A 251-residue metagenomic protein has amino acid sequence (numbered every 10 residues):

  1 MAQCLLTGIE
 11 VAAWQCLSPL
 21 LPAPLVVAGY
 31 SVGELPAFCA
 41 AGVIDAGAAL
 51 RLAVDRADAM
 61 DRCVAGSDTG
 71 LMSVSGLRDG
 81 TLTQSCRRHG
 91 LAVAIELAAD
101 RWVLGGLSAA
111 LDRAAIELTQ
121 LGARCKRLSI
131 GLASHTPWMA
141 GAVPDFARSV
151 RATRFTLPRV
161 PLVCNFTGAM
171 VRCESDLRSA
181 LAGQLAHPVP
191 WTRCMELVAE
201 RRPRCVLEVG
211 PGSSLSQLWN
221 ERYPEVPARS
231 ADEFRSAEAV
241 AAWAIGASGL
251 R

Functional and structural regions predicted by a protein language model:
M1-T81, L128, C205-A239, A247: FabD-like malonyl-/acyl-CoA
S31, R154, R202: Conserved functional loop/turn residues at catalytic and ligand-binding sites
A40-P188, Q217: Alpha/beta catalytic cores of group-transfer enzymes, especially the acyltransferase/condensing modules of polyketide
D145-V150, R172-V189, R222-R251: Non-catalytic peripheral regions of patatin-like phospholipases
A186-P203: A short, acidic, amphipathic alpha-helical segment used as a generic capping/interface helix at domain edges
